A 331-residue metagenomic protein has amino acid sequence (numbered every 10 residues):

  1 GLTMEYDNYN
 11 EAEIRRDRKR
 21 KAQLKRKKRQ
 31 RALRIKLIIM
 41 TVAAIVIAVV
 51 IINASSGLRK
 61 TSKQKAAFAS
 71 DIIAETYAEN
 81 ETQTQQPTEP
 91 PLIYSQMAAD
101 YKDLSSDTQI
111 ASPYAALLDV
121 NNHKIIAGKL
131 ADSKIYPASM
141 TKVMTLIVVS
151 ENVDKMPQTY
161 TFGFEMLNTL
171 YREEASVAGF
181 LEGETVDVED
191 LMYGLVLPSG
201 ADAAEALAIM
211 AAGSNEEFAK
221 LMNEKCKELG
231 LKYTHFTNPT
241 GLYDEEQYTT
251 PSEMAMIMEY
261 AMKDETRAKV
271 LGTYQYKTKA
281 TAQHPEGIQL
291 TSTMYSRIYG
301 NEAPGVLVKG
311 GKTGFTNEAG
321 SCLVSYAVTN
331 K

Functional and structural regions predicted by a protein language model:
G1-I35: N-terminal Lys/Arg-rich, disordered targeting/topogenic segments
R34-L37, E89-P91: A sequence/structural signal for flexible, mid-protein segments enriched in small/helix-disrupting residues
I38-I52: Hydrophobic membrane-insertion alpha-helices, especially the h-region of bacterial N-terminal signal peptides
I51-A69: Sec-dependent signal peptide cleavage junction
D71-Y77, Q85-S252, A261-E265, T329: Active-site-adjacent loops and short helices of periplasmic peptidoglycan-processing enzymes
L231-K232, Y243-Y248, S252-K331: Domain-terminus/edge residues, biased toward the C-terminal soluble/receptor-binding domains of extracytoplasmic
